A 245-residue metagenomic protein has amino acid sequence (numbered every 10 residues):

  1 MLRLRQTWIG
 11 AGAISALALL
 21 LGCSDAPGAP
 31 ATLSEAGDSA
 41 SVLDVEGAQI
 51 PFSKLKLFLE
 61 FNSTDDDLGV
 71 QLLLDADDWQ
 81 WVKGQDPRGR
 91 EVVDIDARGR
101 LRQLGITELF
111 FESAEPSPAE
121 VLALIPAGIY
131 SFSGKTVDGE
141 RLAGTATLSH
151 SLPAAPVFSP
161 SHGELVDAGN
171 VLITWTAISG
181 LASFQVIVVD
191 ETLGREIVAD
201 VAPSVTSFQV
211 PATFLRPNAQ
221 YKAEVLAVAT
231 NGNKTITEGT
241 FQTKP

Functional and structural regions predicted by a protein language model:
L20-G22: C-terminal motif of bacterial Sec signal peptides marking the signal peptidase cleavage site
S24-A26: Bacterial signal peptide processing site
P30-S63, G144-L172: Short, compositionally biased P/S/T/A/G/V-rich stretches that sit at domain boundaries
L72, A168-L181: Conserved aromatic anchor
G84-P116, Q185-R216, T230: Recognizes extended acidic, P/S/T-rich segments that occur within or adjacent to Ig-like beta-sandwich modules
E120-A127, A212-A219: Surface-exposed, short loops/turns at beta-strand junctions within beta-sandwich domains
L142-A143, V228-P245: Extracellular fibronectin type III
T213-T235: Beta-strand-rich modules
